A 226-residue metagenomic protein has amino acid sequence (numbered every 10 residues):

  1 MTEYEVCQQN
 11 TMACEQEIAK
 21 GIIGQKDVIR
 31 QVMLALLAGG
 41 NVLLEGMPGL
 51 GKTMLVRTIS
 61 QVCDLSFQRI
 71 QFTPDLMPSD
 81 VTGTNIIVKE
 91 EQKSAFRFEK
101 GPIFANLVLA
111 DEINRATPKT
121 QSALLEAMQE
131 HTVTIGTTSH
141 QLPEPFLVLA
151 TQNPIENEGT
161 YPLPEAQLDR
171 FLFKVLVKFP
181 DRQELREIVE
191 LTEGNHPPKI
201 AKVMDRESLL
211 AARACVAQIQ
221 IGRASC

Functional and structural regions predicted by a protein language model:
Y4-L50: Pre-Walker A (pre-P-loop) alpha-helix and adjacent loop at the N terminus of AAA/AAA+ ATPase modules, a conserved
Q31-L34, V88-L109: Conserved alpha-helical scaffold flanking the Walker A/P-loop in AAA+ ATPase domains
M33-P74: Walker A/P-loop
V42, V108, F146: Conserved beta-strand position immediately N-terminal to the Walker
G46, D111-E112, A123: Walker B catalytic acidic pair
M47, V81, T151: P-loop (Walker A) phosphate-binding loop of NTP-binding proteins
V88-K93, A116, T120, M128-M204 (+1 more regions): Canonical AAA+ ATPase core
A224-C226: Conserved small/polar residues in nucleotide/adenosyl-binding loops
